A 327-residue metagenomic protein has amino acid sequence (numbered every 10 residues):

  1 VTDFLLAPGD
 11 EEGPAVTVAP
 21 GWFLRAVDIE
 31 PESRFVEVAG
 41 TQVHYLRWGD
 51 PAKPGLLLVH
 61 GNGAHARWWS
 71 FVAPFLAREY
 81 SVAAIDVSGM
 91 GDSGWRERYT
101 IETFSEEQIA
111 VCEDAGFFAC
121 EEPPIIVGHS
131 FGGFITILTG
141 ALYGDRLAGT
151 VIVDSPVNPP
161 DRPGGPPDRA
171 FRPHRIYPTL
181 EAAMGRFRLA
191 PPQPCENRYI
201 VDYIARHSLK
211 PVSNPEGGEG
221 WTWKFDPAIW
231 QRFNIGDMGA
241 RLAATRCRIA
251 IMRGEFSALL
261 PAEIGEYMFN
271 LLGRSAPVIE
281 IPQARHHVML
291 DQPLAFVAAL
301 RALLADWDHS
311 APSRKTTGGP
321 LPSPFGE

Functional and structural regions predicted by a protein language model:
V1-F35: An N-terminal hydrophobic leader/cap segment in hydrolases
V36-T41, L46, A83-V127, A298: Active-site loop/oxyanion-hole signature of alpha/beta-hydrolase fold enzymes
T41-D92: Conserved HGGG/HGGXW glycine-rich cap/lid loop of the alpha/beta-hydrolase fold
G128, G132, T136: Gly/Ala-rich beta-loop-alpha elbow adjacent to hydrolase catalytic centers
I137-A141, R146-E181: Flexible "cap/lid" loop of the alpha/beta hydrolase fold
H174, P178-G236: Conserved alpha/beta-hydrolase catalytic His-Asp/Glu region
A244-A284: Conserved loop-alpha-helix segment in the C-terminal half of the alpha/beta-hydrolase fold that carries the catalytic
I281-P293, V297: Catalytic histidine-centered segment of alpha/beta-hydrolase-like enzymes
